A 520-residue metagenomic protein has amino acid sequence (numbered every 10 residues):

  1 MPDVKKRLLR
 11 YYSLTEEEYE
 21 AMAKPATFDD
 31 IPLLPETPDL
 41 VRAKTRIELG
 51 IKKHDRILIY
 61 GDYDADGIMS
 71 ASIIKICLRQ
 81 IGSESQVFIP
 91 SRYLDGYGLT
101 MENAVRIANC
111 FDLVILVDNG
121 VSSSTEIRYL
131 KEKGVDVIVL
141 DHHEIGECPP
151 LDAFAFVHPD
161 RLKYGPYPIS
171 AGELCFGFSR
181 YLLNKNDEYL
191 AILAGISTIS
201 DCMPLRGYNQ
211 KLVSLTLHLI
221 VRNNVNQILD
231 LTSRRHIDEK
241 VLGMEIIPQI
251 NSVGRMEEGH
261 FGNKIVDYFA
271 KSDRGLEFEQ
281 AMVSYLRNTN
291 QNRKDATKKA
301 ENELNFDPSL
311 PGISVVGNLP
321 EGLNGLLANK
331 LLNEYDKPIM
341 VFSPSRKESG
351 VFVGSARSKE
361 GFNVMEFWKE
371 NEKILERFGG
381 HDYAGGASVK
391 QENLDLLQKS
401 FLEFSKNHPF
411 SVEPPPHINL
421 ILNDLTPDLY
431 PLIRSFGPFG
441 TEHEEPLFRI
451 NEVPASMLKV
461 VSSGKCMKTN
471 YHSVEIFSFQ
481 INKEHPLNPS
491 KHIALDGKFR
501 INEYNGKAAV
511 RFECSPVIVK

Functional and structural regions predicted by a protein language model:
P2-L113, E132-G134, L183-K399, P409 (+4 more regions): Hydrophobic helix-and-loop "lid/oligomerization" segment in the mid-to-C-terminal part of catalytic domains
L9, I115, C175, N251 (+2 more regions): A residue-level signal for conserved active-site and pocket-lining positions in enzyme catalytic cores
R106-I107, V114-K131, V135-M203, L212: Conserved phosphate-handling catalytic cores of large alpha/beta enzymes
T125-E132, L327-K330, D428, L432: A short acidic, amphipathic alpha-helical/loop segment
V315, M467-H472, R511-P516: Short, acidic/hydrophobic/Gly-rich beta-strand patch recurrent on exposed beta strands that often constitutes part
N393-S400, N488-K520: OB-fold single-stranded nucleic acid-binding module
I418-I476: Accessory interdomain/linker segments of ATP-dependent helicases and helicase-like nucleic-acid enzymes that mediate
H472-L487: Beta-strand/loop nucleic-acid-binding surfaces
